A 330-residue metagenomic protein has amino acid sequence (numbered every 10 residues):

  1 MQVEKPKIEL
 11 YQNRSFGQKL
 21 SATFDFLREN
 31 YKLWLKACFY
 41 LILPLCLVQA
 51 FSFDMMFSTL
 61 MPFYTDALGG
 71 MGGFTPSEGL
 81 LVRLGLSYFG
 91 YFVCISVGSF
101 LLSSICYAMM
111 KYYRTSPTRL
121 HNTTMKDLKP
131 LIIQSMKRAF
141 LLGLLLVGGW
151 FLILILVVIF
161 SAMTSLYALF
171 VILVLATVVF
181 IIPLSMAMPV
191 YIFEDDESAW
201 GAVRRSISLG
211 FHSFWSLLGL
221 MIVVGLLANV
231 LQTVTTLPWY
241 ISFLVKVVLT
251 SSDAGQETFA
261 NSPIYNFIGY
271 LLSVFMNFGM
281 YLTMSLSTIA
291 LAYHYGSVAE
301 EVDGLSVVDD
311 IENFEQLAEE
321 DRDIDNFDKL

Functional and structural regions predicted by a protein language model:
M1-L84: Non-cleavable N-terminal signal-anchor transmembrane helices
Q2-K5, L10-Y11, A22, Y64-P76 (+5 more regions): Juxtamembrane transition segments at transmembrane-helix termini in multipass membrane proteins
K5, A37-Y40, V48-Q49, F53 (+12 more regions): General "foldedness" signal
G17-L45, N122-L152, I182-Q232, N266-G269: Interfacial aromatic "cap" segments that immediately flank transmembrane helices in multipass membrane proteins
A37-S58, L86-S103, A139-I181, L220-V248 (+1 more regions): Hydrophobic alpha-helical transmembrane segments in multi-pass membrane proteins
Y64-Y91, C106-M188: Transmembrane alpha-helical insertion/packing segments
